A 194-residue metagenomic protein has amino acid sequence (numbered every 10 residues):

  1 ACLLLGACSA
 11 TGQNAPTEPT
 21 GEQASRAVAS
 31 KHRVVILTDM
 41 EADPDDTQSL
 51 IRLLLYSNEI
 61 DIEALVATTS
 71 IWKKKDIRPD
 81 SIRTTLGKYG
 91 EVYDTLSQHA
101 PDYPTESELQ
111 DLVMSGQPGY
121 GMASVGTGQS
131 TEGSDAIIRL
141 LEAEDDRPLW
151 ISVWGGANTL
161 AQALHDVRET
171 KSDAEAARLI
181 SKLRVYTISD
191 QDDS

Functional and structural regions predicted by a protein language model:
A1-A7: Bacterial N-terminal signal peptides
S9-T11: Bacterial signal peptide processing site
N14-S194: N-terminal acidic, glycine/proline-rich low-complexity segments
